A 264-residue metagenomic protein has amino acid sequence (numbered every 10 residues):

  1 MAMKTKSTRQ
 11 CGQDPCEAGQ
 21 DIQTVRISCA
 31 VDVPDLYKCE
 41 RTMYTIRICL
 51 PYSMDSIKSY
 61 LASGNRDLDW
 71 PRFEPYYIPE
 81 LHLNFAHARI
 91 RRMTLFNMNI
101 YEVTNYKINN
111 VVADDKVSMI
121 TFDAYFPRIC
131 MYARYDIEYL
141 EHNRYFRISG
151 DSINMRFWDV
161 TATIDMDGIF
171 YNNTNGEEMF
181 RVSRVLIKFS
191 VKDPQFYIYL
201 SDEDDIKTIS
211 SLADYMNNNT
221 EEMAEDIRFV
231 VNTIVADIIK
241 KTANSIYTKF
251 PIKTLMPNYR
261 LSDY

Functional and structural regions predicted by a protein language model:
M1-A2, D214: Short N-terminal micro-motifs specific to bacterial/archaeal maturation and metal-cluster initiation sites
A2-Q23: Intrinsically disordered, low-complexity basic segments at termini and long loops, enriched in Pro/Gly and/or Arg/Ser
G19, V25-M179, L186-K188, F250 (+2 more regions): Tubular lipid-binding modules of the TULIP superfamily
Y44-R47, D55, I206-S210, E221 (+2 more regions): Generic alpha-helical secondary structure signal
Y171, E178-V235, I239: Extended amphipathic ligand-handling, pore-lining, and cofactor/metal-binding catalytic surfaces
D202, S210, T233-N258, S262: Membrane-proximal interfacial segments on either side of biological membranes
